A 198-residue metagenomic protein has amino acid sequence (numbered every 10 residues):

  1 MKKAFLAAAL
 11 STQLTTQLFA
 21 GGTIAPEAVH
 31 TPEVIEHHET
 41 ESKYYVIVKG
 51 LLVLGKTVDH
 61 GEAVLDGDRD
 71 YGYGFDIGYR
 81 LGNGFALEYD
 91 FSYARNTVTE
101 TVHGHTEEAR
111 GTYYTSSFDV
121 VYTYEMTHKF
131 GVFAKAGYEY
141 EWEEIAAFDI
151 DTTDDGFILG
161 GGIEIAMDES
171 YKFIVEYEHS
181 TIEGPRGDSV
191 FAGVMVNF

Functional and structural regions predicted by a protein language model:
M1-G21: Gram-negative bacterial Sec-dependent N-terminal signal peptides
F19-L81, F85-L87, Y93, Y140: Short glycine/proline- and aromatic-enriched beta-strand/turn motifs that initiate or cap beta-hairpins
T23, I163-I165, G187-F198: Outer-membrane beta-barrel "beta-signal"
Y44, N83-L87, H128-V132, I165-V175: Repeated loop/turn-to-beta-strand initiation elements of outer-membrane beta-barrel proteins
Y44-V46, Y71-F75, Y114-F118, F157-G161 (+1 more regions): Hydrophobic, lipid-facing positions within transmembrane beta-strands of outer-membrane proteins
K49, D76-G78, E88-D90, D119 (+3 more regions): Outer-envelope exported proteins of Gram-negative bacteria
L52, Y79-L81, Y122-Y124, I163-I165 (+1 more regions): Residue-level signature of outer-membrane beta-barrel architecture
L52-Y71, S92-Y114, Y138-D155, E183-P185: Flexible, solvent-exposed loop segments that connect beta-strands
